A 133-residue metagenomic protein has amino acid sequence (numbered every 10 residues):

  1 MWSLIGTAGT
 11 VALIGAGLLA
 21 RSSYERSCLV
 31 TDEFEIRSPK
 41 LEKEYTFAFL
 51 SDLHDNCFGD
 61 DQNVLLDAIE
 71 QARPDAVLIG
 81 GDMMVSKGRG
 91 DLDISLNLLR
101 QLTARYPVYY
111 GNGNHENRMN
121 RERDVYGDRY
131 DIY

Functional and structural regions predicted by a protein language model:
M1-L41: N-terminal membrane-anchoring alpha-helices
Y24-R26, L53-F58, V85-R89: Short, flexible loop segments at the rims of nucleotide/cofactor-binding pockets, characterized by
D32, Y45-T46, V108: A generic secondary-structure signal marking the coil-to-beta-strand transition
K40-Y45, A72-R73: Proline/glycine-enriched tight loop/beta-turn segments at coil->beta junctions that connect or precede beta-strands
E44-H54: Active-site-proximal beta-strand elements of phosphoester/diester hydrolases
T46, F58, N120: Short acidic, gly/pro-rich beta-turn/loop elements at beta-sheet edges and active-site/ligand-binding grooves
D61-Y133: Core catalytic region of metal-dependent phosphoesterases/phosphodiesterases, especially metallo-beta-lactamase-like
